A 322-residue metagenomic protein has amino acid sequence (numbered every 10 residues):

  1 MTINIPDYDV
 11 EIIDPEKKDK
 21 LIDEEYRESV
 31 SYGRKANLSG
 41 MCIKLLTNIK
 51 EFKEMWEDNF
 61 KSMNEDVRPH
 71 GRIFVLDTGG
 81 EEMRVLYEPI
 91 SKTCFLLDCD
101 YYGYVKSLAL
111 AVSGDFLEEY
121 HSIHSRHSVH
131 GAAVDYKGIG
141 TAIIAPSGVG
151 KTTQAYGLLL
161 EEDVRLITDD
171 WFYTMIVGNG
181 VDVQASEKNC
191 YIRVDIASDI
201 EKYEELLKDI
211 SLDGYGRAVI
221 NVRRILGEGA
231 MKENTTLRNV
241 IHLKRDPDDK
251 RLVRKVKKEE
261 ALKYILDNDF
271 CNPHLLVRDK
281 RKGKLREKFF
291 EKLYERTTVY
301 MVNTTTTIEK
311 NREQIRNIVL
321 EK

Functional and structural regions predicted by a protein language model:
M1-Y104, R312-K322: Long, basic/Gly/Ser/Thr-rich N-terminal segments that mediate initial subcellular attachment or targeting
M1-Y26, H130-P146, L160, V164-K322: Glycine-rich, often acidic-flanked micro-motifs that create phosphate/phosphodiester-binding or positioning elements
P15-K18, R68, A111-L117, N272: Short Pro/Gly-enriched beta-strand edge/turn motifs at strand-loop
D66-R72, E118-H121, D163-V164, R296 (+1 more regions): Structural alpha-beta junctions
G71, S107, N234-R238: Non-catalytic, well-ordered alpha-helical scaffold segments
T78-I139: Extreme N-terminal, non-catalytic leader segments that precede Walker-type/kinase nucleotide-binding cores
K151: Conserved lysine of the Walker
Q154-A155: Post-Walker A alpha-helix
